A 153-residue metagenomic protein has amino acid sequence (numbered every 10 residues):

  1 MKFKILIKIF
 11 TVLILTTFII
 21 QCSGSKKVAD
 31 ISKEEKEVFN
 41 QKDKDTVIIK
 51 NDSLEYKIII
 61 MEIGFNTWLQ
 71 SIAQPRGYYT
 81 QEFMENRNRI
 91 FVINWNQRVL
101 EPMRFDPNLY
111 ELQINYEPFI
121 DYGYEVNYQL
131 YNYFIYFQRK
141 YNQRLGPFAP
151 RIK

Functional and structural regions predicted by a protein language model:
M1-I31: Bacterial Sec-dependent N-terminal signal peptides
C22-M61, F65-N66: Sec-dependent signal peptide cleavage junction
I60, E85, Y116-P118: Generic structural "secondary-structure junction" signal
T67-Q81: Acidic/histidine-rich, surface-exposed loop or edge segments in extracytoplasmic proteins
T80-R87, E125: Extracytoplasmic/periplasmic, Sec-exported soluble proteins
E85, R89, I93-Q97: Solvent-exposed, polar/charged alpha-helical surfaces in well-ordered, non-transmembrane soluble domains, broadly
R98, P102-K153: Compact alpha-helical subdomains of small soluble proteins
